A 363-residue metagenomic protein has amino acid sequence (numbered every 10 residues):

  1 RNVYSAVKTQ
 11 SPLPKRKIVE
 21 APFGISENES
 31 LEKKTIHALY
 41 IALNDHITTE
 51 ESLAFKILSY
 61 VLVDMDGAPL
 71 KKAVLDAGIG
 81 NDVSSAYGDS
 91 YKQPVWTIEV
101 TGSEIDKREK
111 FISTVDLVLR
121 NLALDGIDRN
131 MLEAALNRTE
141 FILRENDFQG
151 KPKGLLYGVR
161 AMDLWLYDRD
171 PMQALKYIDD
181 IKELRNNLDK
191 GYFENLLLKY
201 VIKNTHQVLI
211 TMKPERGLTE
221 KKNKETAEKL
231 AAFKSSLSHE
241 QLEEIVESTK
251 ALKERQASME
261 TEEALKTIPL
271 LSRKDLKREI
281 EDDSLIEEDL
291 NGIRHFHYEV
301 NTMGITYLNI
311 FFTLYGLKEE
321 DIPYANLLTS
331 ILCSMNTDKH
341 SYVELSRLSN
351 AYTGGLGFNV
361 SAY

Functional and structural regions predicted by a protein language model:
N2-T49, Y60-S113, D128-L156, E183-K203 (+2 more regions): Non-catalytic beta-strand/loop surface segments
S26-K34, H46, F111, A161-D170 (+1 more regions): Short, compositionally biased low-complexity segments
S59-Y60, F141, V159-L164, S330: Short, hydrophobic/amphipathic alpha-helical patches that form generic packing surfaces within helical domains
R108, I112-L132, D168-T249: Ordered core of a single globular domain
R144-K182: Surface-exposed, charged/polar loop-rich segments that form substrate/cofactor-binding or regulatory interfaces
A325-L332: Active-site SXXK
